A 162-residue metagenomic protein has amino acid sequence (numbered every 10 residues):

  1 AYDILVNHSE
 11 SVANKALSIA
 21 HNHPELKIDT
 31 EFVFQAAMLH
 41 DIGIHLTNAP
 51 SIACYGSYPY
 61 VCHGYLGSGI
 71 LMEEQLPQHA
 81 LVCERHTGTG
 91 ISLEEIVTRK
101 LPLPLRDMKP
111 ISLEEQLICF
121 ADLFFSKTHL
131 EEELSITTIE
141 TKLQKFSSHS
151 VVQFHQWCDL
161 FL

Functional and structural regions predicted by a protein language model:
Y2-H8: A short, charge-rich alpha-helical start-of-domain segment used by transcription regulators
S9-A13, G64: Short alpha-helical patches at coil-to-helix transitions and adjacent helical residues in well-structured domains
E25-T137: Divalent metal-dependent catalytic cores for phosphoryl transfer on phosphate-bearing substrates
T138-K145: A hydrophobic, small-residue-rich beta->alpha segment in the mid-to-C-terminal subdomain of diverse proteins
F146-L162: Charged phosphate-binding loop/patch that engages nucleotide di/tri-phosphates or the phosphate backbone of nucleic
